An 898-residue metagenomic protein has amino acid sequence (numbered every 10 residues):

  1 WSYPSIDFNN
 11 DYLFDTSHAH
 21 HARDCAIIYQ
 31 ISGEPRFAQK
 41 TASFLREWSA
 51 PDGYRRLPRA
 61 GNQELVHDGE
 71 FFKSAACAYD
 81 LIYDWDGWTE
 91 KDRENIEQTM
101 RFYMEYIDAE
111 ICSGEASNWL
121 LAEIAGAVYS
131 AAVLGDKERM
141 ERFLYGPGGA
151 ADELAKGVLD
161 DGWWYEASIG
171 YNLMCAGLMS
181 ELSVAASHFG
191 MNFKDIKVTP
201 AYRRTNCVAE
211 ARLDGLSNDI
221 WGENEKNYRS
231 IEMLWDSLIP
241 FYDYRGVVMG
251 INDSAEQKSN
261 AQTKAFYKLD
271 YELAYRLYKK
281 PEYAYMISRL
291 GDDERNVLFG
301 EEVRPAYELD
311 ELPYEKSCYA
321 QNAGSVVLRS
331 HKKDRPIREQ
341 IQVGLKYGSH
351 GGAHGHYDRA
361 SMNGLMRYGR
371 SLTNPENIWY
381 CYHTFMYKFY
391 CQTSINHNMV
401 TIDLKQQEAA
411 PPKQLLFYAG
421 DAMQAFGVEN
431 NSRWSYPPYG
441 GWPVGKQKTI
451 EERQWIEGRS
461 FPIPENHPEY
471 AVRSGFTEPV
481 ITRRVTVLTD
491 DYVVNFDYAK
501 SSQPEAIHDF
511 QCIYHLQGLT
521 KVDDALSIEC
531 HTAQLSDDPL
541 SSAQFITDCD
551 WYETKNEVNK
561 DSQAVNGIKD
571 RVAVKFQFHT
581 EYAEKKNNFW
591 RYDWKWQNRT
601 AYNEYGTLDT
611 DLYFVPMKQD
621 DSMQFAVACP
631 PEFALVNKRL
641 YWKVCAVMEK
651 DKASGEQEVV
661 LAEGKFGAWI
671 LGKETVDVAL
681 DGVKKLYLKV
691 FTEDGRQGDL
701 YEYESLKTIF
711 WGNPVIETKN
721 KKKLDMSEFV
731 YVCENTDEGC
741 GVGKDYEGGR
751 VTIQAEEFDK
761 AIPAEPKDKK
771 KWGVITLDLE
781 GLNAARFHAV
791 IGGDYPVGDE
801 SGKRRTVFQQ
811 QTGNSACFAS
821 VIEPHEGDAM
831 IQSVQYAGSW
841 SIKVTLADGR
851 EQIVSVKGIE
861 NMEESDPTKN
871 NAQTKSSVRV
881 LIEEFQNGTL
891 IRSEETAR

Functional and structural regions predicted by a protein language model:
W1-I6: Low-complexity, Ser/Thr/Pro/Gly-enriched N-terminal "stalk/linker" regions
N9-I231: Aromatic-lined, polymer-binding surfaces characteristic of secreted/periplasmic polysaccharide-degrading enzymes
G33-P35, F417-Q424, L488-D491, L680-K684 (+2 more regions): A short, structured loop/turn motif at beta-sheet edges
A75, P714, S820: A residue-level signal for conserved active-site and pocket-lining positions in enzyme catalytic cores
A167, Y171-E656, G798-R898: Extended polysaccharide-engagement surfaces of secreted carbohydrate-active enzymes
L535-P539, K652-V797, S801: Gly-Asp-aromatic-enriched flexible segments
